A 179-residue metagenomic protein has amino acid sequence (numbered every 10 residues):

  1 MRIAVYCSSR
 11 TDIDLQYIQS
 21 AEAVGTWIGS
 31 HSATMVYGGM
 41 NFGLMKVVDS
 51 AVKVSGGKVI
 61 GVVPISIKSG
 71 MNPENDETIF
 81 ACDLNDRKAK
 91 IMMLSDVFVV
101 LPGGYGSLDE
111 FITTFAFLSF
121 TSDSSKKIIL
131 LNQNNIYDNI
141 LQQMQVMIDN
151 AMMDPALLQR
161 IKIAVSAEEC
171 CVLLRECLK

Functional and structural regions predicted by a protein language model:
M1-G57: Glycine-rich beta-alpha loop segments
S8-T11, I65-I67, G103-G106: Short glycine-rich anion-binding loops that position phosphate/pyrophosphate groups of nucleotides and phosphorylated
F42-V100: Acidic/glycine-enriched connector segments
G43-S50, I136-I148: Glycine-rich, charge-decorated loop segments at or immediately adjacent to ligand/cofactor-binding or catalytic sites
V62-V63, L101, F117-L141, P155-L157: Short, acidic/small-residue loops that bind anionic groups at enzyme active sites
D86-S122: Active-site/ligand-binding-proximal alpha/beta "capping" segment
V97, N150-K179: A charged, well-structured terminal subsegment
